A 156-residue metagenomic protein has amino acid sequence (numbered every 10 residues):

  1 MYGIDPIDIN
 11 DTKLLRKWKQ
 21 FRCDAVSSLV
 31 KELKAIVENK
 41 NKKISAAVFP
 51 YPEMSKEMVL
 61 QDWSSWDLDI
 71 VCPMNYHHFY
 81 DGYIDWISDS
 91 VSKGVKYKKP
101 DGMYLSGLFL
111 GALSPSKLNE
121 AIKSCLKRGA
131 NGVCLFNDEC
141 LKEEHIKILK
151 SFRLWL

Functional and structural regions predicted by a protein language model:
M1, D5, V59-D62, Y97-P100 (+2 more regions): General structural signal for secondary-structure boundaries
M1-D67, Y76-D81: Polysaccharide-binding and catalytic clefts of secreted carbohydrate-active enzymes
Y2-P6, K13, V95-K98, K150-L156: Generic secondary-structure transition motif, activating predominantly at the C-termini of alpha-helices
V26, V30, I87, L118: Aromatic/hydrophobic pocket-lining residues that form the small-molecule binding cavity in soluble enzyme cores
V30-S45, V91-D101, L126, K150-R153: Surface-exposed amphipathic alpha-helices with a cationic face
D67-I84, S90, P100-L156: Substrate-binding cleft of secreted/luminal carbohydrate-active enzymes
